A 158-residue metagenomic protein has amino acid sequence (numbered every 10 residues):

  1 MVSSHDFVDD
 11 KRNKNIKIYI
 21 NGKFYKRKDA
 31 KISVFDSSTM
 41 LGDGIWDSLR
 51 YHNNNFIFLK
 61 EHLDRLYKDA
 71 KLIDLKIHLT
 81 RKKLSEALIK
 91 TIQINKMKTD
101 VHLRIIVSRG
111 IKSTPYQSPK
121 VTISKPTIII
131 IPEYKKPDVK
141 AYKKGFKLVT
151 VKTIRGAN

Functional and structural regions predicted by a protein language model:
M1-N158: Conserved alpha/beta cores of soluble small-molecule-handling proteins
